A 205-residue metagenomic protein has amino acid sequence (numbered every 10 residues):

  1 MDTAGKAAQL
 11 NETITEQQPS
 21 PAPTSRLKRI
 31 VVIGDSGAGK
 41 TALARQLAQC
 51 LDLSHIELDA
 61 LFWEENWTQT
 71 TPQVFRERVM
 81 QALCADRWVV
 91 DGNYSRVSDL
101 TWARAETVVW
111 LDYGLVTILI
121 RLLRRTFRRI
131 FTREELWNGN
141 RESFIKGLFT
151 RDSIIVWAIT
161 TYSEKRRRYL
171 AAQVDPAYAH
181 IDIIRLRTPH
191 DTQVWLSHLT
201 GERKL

Functional and structural regions predicted by a protein language model:
D2-S25, C50, V156-L205: NTP-dependent small-molecule kinase module
R29: Walker A (P-loop) ATP-phosphate-binding motif of ABC ATPase nucleotide-binding domains
V32: Hydrophobic anchor at the beta1->P-loop junction of P-loop NTPases
S36: The conserved Walker
K40: Conserved lysine of the Walker
L43: Hydrophobic positions on the alpha1 helix immediately C-terminal to the Walker A/P-loop
S54-V108, Y113: Conserved nucleotide-sensing/catalytic segment adjacent to the nucleotide-binding pocket in NTP-handling enzymes
Y113-K165: A glycine- and Lys/Arg-enriched "phosphate-lid" helix/loop adjacent to the NTP-binding pocket of small-molecule kinases
